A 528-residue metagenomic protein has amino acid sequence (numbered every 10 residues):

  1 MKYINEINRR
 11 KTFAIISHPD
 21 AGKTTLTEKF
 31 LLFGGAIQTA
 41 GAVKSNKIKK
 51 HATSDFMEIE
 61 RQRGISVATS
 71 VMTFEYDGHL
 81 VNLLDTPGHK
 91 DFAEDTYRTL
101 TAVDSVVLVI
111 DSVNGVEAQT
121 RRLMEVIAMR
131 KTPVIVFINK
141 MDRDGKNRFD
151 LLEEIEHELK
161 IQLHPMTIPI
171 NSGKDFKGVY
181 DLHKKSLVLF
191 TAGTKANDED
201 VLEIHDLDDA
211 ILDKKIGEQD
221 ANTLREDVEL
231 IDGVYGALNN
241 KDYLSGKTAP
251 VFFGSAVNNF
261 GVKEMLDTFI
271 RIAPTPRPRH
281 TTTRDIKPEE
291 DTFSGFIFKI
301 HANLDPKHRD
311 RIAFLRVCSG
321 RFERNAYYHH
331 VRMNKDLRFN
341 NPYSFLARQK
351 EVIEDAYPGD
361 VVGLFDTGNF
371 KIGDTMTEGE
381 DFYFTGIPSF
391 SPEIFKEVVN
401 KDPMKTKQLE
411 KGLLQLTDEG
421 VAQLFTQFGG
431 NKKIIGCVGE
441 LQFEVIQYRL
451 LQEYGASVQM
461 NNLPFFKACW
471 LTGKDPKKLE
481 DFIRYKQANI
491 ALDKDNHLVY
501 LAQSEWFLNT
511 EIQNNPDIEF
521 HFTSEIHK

Functional and structural regions predicted by a protein language model:
M1-K528: Structural and coupling elements of P-loop NTPases
